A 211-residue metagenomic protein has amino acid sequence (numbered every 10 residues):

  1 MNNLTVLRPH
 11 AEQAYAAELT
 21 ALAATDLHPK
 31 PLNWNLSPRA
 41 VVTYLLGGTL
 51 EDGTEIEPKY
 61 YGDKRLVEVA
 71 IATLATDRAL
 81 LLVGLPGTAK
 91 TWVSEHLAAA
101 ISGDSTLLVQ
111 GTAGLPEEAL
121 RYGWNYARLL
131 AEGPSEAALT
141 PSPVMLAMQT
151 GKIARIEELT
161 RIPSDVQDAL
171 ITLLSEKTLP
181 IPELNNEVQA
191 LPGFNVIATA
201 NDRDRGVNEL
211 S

Functional and structural regions predicted by a protein language model:
N2-S211: AAA+ P-loop NTPase catalytic core and its hallmark functional loops
